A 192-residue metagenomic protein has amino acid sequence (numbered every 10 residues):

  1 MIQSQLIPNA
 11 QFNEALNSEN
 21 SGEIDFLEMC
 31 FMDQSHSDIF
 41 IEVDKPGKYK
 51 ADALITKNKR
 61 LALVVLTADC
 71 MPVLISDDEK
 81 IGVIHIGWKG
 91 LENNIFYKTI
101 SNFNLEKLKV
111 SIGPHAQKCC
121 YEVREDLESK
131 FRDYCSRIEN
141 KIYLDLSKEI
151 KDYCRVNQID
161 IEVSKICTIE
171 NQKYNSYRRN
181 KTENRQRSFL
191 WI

Functional and structural regions predicted by a protein language model:
M1-I192: Active-site microenvironment for binding and transforming phosphate-containing groups
